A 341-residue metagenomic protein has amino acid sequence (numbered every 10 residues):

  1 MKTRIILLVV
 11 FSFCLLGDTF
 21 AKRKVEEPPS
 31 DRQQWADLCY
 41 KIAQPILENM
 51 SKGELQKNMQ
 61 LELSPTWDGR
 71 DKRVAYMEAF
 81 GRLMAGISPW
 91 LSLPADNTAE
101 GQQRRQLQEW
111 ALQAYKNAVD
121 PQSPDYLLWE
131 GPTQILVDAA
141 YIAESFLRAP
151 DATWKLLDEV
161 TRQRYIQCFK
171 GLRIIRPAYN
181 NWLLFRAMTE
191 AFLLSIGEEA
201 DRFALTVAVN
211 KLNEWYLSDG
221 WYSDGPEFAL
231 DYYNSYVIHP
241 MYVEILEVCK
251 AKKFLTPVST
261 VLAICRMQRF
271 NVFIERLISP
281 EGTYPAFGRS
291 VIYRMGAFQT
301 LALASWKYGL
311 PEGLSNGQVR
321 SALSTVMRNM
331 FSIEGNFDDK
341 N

Functional and structural regions predicted by a protein language model:
M1-K24: Bacterial Sec-dependent N-terminal signal peptides
K22-E78, E109-Q113: Low-complexity, Ser/Thr/Pro/Gly-enriched N-terminal "stalk/linker" regions
K52-Q56, D96, A178, P280-T283 (+2 more regions): Intrinsically disordered or highly flexible coil/loop and linker segments, enriched in small and charged/polar residues
D71-E100: N-terminal carbohydrate-binding/catalytic regions of secreted carbohydrate-active enzymes
Y76, I87-W90, R104-M267, R276-A302 (+1 more regions): Aromatic-lined, polymer-binding surfaces characteristic of secreted/periplasmic polysaccharide-degrading enzymes
N271: Glycine-rich phosphate/ribose-binding loops and adjacent secondary-structure elements that form binding surfaces
K307-N341: Extended polysaccharide-engagement surfaces of secreted carbohydrate-active enzymes
